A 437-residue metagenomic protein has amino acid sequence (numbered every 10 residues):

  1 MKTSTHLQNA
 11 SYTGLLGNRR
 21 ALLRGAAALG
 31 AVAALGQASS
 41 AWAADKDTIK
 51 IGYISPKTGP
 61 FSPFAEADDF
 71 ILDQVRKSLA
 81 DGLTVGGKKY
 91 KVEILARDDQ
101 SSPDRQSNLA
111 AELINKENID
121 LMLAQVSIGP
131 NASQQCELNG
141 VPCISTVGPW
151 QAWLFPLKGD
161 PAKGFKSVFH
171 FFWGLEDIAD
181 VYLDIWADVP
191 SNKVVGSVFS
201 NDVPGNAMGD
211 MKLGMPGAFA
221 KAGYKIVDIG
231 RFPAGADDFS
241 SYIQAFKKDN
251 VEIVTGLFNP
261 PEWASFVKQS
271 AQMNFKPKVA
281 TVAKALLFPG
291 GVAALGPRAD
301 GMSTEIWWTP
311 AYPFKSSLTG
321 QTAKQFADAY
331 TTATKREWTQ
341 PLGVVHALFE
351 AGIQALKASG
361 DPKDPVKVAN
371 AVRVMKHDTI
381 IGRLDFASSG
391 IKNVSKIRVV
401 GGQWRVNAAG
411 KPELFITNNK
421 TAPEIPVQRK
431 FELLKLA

Functional and structural regions predicted by a protein language model:
M1-A21, A26-L35: N-terminal secretory signal peptides
Q37-P56: C-terminal segment of N-terminal export signals and the immediately downstream linker at the start of the mature
A44, P63-F70, L83-P156, F171 (+2 more regions): Beta-alpha junction/loop-to-helix N-cap segments that form part of ligand/metal-binding clefts
G52-D73, R97-P103, V126-S127, F199-D210 (+3 more regions): Extracytoplasmic "Venus flytrap"
I119-G230, K278-T304: Extracytoplasmic ligand/sensor domains, especially the bilobed periplasmic-binding protein
W150, S270-H346, A358, L414-P423 (+1 more regions): Extracellular/periplasmic periplasmic-binding protein-like sensory domains
D300, R373-A437: Solvent-exposed, acidic/polar segments of extracytosolic/periplasmic ligand-binding ectodomains
K357-N370: Short, charged, surface-exposed loops that flank catalytic or proteolytic processing sites
